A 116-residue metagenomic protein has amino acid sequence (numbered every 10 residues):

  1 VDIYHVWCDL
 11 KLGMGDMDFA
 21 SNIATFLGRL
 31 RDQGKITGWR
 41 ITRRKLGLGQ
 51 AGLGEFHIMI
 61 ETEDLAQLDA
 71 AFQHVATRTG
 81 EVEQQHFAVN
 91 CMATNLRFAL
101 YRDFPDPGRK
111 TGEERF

Functional and structural regions predicted by a protein language model:
V1-D2, G49-G52: Short, flexible turn/loop "capping" segments at secondary-structure junctions
V1-D9: Active-site-flanking beta-strand signature of metal-NTP-handling nucleotidyl enzymes and homologous cyclase-like
V6, F19, I23, I58 (+1 more regions): Hydrophobic pocket/interface hotspot
L10-G13, T62-D64: Structural beta->alpha junctions
M14-I41: Short amphipathic alpha-helical segments
R31-T37, A51-L53, M59-R102, R115: An amphipathic, aromatic/His-enriched active-site/gating alpha helix that lines ligand/cofactor pockets
T42-L48: Short, solvent-exposed loop/turn elements at beta->coil junctions and helix N-caps that rim active or binding pockets
F104-F116: Short, charged interaction patches at domain edges and termini
